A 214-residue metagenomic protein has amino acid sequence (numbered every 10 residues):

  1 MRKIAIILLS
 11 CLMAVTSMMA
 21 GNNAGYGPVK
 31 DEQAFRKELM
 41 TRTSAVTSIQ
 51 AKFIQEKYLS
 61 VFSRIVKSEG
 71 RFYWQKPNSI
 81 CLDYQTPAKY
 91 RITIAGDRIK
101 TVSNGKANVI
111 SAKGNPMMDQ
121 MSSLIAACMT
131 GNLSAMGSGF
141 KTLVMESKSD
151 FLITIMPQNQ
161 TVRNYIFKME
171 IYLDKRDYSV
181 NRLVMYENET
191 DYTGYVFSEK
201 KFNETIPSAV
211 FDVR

Functional and structural regions predicted by a protein language model:
M1-I4: Positively charged n-region of N-terminal signal peptides that target proteins for export
I7-T16: Bacterial N-terminal signal peptides
M18-G21: Boundary at the C-terminal end of the N-terminal hydrophobic targeting segment
N23-P28, M40-A45, K52, K57-Y58 (+4 more regions): Flexible, processing/modification-adjacent segments and terminal tails in exported/periplasmic/extracellular proteins
E32-Y58, R71-Y73, C81, K89-R91: N-terminal secretory signal peptides
F62-V66, R71-K76, I80-T86, R91-I94 (+1 more regions): Structural recognition of beta-strand segments within beta-rich domains
I110, L133-R214: Gly/Pro-enriched, hydrophobic low-complexity segments that function as extracytoplasmic propeptides/linkers
